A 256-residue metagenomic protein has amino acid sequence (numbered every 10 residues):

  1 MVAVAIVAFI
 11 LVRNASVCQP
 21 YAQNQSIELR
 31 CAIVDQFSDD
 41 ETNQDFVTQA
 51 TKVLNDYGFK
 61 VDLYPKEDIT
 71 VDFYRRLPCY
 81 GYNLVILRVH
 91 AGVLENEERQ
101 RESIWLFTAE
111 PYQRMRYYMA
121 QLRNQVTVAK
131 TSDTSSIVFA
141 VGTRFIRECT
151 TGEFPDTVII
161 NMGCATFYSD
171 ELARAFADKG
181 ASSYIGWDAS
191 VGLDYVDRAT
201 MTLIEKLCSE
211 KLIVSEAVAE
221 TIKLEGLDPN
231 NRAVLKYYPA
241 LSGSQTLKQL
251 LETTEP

Functional and structural regions predicted by a protein language model:
M1-F9: Hydrophobic membrane-insertion alpha-helices, especially the h-region of bacterial N-terminal signal peptides
V7, A15-A22, V85, I104-A109 (+4 more regions): Hydrophobic transmembrane signal anchors and adjacent membrane-proximal interface regions, especially in viral
S16-Q121: A domain-level signal for caspase-like cysteine endopeptidase catalytic cores and their zymogen-processing architecture
T51, Y74-R75, I146-T150, A173-R174 (+1 more regions): Short amphipathic alpha-helical segments and helix-helix/interface helices
P111-D197: Catalytic cores of nucleophile-dependent amide-cleaving enzymes
T157-P256: Active-site-proximal C-terminal subdomain of hydrolase catalytic domains
